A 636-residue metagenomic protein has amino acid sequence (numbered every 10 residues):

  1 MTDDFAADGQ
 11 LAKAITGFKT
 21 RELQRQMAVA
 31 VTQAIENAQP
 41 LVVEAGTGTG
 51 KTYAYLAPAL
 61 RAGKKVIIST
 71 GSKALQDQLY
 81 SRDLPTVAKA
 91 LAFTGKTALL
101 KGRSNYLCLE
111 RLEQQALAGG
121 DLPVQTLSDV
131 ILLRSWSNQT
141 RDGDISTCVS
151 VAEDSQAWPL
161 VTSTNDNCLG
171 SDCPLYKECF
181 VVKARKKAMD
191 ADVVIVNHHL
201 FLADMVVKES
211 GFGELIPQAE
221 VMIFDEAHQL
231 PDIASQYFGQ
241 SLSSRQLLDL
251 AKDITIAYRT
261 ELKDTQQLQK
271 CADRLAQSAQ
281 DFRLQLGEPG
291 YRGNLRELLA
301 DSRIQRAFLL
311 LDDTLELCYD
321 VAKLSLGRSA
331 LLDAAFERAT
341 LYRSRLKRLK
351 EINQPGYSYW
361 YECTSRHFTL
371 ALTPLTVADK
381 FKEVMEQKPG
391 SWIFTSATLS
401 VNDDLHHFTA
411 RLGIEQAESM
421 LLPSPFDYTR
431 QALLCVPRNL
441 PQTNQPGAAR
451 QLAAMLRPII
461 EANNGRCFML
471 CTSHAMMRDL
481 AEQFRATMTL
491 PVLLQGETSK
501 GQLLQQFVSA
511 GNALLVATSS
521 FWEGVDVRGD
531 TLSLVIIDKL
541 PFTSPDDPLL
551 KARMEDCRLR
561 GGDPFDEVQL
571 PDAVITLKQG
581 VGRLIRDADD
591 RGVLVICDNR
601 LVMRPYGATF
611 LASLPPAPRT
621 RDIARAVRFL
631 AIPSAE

Functional and structural regions predicted by a protein language model:
M1-A14, K64-D192, H199, I254-T255 (+4 more regions): A substrate-engagement module of RecA-like helicase motors
M1-V43: Conserved pre-motif I regulatory segment
T32-Q33, T52-K65, R82-T86: Walker A/P-loop NTP-binding motif
N37-Y55: Walker A/P-loop
R61, D77, R82-P85, N165-N167 (+2 more regions): Signature of the SF2 helicase/ATPase Hel1-core->accessory helical subdomain module
P159-V194, M205-F212, L317-L440, G447-A454 (+3 more regions): A contiguous, basic/glycine-rich beta-loop/short-helix subdomain that forms a polymer-engagement track
P437-G447, E497-V602: Conserved RecA-like P-loop NTPase helicase motor core
T472-G496: Conserved helicase motor "Helicase C" RecA-like lobe of SF1/SF2 P-loop NTPases
